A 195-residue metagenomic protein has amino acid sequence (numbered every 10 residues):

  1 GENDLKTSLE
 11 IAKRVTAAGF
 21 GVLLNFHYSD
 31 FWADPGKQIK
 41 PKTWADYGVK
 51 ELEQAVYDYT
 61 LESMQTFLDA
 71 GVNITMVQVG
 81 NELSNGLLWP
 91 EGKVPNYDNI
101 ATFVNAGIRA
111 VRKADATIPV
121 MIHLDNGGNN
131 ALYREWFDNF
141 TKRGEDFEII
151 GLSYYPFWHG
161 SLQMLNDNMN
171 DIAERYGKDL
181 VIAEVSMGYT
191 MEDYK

Functional and structural regions predicted by a protein language model:
G1-A17, G21: N-terminal carbohydrate-binding/catalytic regions of secreted carbohydrate-active enzymes
L5-K6, D34-T141, E145-F147, H159-M169 (+1 more regions): Active-site cleft segment of glycoside hydrolase catalytic domains centered on the general acid/base Glu
V15-A33: Glycine-rich, aromatic-flanked loop segments that form ligand/cofactor-binding clefts across common enzyme folds
T16, R112, E174: Anion (oxyanion) recognition and catalysis
A18-F20, A116-I118, Y176-D179: A short helix->loop->beta-strand "cap" motif at the edges of active sites that frequently abuts
V22-F26, T75-V79, V120-I122, E148-L152 (+1 more regions): Hydrophobic faces of well-ordered beta-strands that scaffold small-molecule active sites in alpha/beta enzyme cores
F26-W32, G80-E82, S186: Short glycine-enriched loops at secondary-structure junctions
Y154-F157, D179-K195: Substrate-binding cleft of secreted/luminal carbohydrate-active enzymes
